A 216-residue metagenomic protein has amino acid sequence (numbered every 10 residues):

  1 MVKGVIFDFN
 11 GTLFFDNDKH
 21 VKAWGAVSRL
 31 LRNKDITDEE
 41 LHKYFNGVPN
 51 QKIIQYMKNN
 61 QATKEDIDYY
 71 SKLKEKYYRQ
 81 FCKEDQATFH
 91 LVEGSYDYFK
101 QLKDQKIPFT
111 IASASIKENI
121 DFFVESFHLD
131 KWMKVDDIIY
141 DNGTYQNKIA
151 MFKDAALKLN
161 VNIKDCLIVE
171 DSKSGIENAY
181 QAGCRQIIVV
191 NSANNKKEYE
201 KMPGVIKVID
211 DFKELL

Functional and structural regions predicted by a protein language model:
M1-K3, K117, F122-L216: Asp-based, Mg2+/Mn2+-dependent phosphohydrolase catalytic module
V2-E93: N-terminal helical cap/lid subdomain that shapes the substrate entry/recognition surface in HAD-like hydrolases
T12, S113-S115: Conserved phosphate-coupling serine/threonine residues in phosphotransfer and NTP-handling enzymes
L13, F109, I168-V169: Conserved SAM-binding loop
K19, F45-V48, H90-G94, S115 (+3 more regions): Short beta->alpha linker loops
A62, I107, C184-R185: Short phosphate-binding/catalytic loops that engage adenosine nucleotides
Q80-I111, I149: Short, acidic loop-to-helix structural element flanking the phosphoryl-transfer center in phosphate-processing enzymes
